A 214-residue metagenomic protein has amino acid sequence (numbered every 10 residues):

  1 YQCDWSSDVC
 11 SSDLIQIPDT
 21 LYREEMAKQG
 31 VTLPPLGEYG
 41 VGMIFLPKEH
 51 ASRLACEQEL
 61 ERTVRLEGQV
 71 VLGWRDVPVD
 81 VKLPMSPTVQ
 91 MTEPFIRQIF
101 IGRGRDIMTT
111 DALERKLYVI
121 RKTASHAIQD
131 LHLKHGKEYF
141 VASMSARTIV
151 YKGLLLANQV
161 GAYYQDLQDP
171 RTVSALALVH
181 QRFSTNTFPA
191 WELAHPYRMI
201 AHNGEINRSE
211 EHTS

Functional and structural regions predicted by a protein language model:
Y1-Q2: N-terminal-proximal low-complexity accessory segments that begin disordered and transition into the first
S6, R171-S174, L193-P196, I200-N203: Short, well-ordered loop/turn elements at secondary-structure boundaries
S6-S11, H212: Short, small-residue-biased leader/transition segments that mark boundaries at the very start of proteins
S12-Q16, R198-M199: Short beta-strand scaffold segments in enzyme catalytic cores
L14-A175, V179-Q181, T185, S214: Extended, highly charged
L178, I200-S209: Extended, hydrophobic alpha-helical segments in both membrane/secreted and soluble proteins
F183-L193: Flexible, glycine/threonine-enriched loop-and-boundary segments that flank and lead into catalytic domains of large
T187, S209-E210: Active-site-proximal flexible loops/turns
